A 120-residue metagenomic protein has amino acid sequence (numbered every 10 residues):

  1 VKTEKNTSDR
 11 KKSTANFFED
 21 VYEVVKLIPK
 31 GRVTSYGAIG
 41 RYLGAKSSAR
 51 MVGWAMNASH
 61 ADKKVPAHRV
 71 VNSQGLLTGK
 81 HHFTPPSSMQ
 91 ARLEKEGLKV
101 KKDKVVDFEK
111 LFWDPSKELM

Functional and structural regions predicted by a protein language model:
K2-M120: Nucleic acid-binding interface residues in structured DNA/RNA-binding domains, emphasizing the DNA-engaging scaffolds
